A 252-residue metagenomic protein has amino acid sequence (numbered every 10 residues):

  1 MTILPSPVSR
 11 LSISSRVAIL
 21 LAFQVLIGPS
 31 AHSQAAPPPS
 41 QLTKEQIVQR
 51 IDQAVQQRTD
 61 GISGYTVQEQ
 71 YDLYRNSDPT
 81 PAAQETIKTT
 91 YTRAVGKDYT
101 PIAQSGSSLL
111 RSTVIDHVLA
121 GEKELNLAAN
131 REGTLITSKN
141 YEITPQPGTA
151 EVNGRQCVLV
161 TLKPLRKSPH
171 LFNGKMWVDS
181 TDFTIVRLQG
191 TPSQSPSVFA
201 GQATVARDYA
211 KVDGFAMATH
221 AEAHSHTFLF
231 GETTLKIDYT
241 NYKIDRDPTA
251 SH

Functional and structural regions predicted by a protein language model:
M1-S14: N-terminal secretory signal peptides that target proteins for export/translocation
I3-L4, A31, T90: N-terminal compositionally biased, intrinsically disordered segments and leader/signal-like regions
R16-G28: Bacterial N-terminal signal peptides
Q34-N173, S180-I185, S193-A203, A210 (+2 more regions): Structured extracytoplasmic
L188, T219-A221: Beta-strand-dense domains in secreted/periplasmic systems and polymorphic toxin scaffolds
